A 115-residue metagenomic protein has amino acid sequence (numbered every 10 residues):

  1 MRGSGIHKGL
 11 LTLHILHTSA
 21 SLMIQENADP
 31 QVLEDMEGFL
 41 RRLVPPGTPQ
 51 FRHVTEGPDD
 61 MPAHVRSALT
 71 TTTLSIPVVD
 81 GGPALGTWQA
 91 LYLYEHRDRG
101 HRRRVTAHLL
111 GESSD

Functional and structural regions predicted by a protein language model:
M1-D115: Active-site histidine-anchored catalytic micro-motif
